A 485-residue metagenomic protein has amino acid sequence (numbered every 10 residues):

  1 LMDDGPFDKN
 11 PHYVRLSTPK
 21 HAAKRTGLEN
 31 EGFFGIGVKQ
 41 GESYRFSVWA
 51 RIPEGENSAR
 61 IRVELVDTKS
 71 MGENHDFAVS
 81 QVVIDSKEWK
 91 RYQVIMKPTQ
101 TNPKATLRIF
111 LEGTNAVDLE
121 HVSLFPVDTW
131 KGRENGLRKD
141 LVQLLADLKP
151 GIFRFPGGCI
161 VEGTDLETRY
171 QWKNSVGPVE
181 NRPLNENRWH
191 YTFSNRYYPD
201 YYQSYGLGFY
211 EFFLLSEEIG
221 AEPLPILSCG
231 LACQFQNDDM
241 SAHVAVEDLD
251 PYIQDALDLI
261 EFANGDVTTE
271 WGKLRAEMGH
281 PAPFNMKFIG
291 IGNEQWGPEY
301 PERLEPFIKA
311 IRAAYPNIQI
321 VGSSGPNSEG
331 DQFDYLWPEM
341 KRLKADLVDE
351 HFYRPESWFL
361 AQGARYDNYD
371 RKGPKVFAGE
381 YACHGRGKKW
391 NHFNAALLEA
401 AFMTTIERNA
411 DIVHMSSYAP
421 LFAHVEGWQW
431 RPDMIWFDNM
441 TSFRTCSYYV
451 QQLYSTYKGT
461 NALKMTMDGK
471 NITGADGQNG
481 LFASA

Functional and structural regions predicted by a protein language model:
L1-S204, E222-L224, N237-D250, L257 (+4 more regions): Extracellular and organelle-lumenal recognition/adhesion modules and their flexible linkers in secreted
Q40-E42, N461-A485: Surface beta-strand/loop "capping" patches
V48, K149, S216, L259 (+4 more regions): Conserved, mostly hydrophobic/aromatic
F110-E112, D118-H121, P126, P156-C159 (+3 more regions): Active-site groove signature of glycoside hydrolases
E112, F155-I160, S228-G230, I291-W296 (+4 more regions): Active-site beta-loop-alpha junctions enriched in small/polar residues
G151-P156, E222-L227, K287-I291, Q319-G322 (+3 more regions): Structural recognition of the beta-strand scaffold that forms the well-ordered cores of secreted hydrolase catalytic
L214-L215, I308-R312, P316-Q319, W337-R342 (+1 more regions): Catalytic-core region of carbohydrate-active enzymes that cleave or remodel glycosidic bonds
V244-R354, G363: Hydrophobic, small-residue-rich alpha-helical packing segments that form membrane-like cores
